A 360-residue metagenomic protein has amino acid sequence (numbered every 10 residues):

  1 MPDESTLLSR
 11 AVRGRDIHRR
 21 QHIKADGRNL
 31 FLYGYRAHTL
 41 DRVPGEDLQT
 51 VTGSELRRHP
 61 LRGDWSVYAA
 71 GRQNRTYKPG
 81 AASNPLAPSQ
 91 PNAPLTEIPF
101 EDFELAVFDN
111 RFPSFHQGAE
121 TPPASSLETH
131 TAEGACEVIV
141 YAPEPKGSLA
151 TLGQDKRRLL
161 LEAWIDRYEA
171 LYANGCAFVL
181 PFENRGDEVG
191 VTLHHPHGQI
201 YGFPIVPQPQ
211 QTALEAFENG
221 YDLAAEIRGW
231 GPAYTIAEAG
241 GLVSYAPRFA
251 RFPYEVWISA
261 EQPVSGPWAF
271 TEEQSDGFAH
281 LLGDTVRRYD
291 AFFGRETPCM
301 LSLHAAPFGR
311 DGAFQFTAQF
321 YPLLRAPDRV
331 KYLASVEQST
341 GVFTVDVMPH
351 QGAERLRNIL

Functional and structural regions predicted by a protein language model:
M1-L360: HIT superfamily nucleotide-processing domains
